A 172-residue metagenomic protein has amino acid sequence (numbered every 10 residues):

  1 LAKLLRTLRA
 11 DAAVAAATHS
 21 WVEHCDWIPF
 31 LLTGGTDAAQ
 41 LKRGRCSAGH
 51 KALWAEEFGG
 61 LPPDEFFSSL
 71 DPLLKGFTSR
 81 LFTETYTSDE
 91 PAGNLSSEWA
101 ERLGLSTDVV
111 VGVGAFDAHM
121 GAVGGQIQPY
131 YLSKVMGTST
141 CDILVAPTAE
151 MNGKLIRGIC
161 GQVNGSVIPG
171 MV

Functional and structural regions predicted by a protein language model:
L1-V113: Gly/Ser/Thr-rich active-site cleft segment
V109, G114-V172: Catalytic phosphate/nucleotide-handling subdomain of diverse soluble enzymes
